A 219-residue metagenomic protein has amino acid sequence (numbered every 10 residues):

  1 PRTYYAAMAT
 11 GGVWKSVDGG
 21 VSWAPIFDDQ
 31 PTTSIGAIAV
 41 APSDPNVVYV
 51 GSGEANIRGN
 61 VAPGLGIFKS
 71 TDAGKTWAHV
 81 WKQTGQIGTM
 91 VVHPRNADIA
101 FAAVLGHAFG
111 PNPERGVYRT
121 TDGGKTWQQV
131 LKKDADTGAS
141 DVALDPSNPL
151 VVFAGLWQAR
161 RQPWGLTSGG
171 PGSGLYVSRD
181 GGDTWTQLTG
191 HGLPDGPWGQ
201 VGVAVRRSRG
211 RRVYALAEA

Functional and structural regions predicted by a protein language model:
P1-A219: Beta-propeller blade termini and top-face loops
